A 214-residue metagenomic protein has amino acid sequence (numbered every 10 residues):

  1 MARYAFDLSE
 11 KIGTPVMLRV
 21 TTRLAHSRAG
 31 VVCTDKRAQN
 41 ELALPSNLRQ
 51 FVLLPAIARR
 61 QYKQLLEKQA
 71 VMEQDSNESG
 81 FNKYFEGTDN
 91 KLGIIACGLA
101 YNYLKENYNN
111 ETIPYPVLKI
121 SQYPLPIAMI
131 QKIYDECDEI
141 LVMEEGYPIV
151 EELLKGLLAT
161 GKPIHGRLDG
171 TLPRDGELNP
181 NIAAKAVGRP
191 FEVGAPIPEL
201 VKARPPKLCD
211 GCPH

Functional and structural regions predicted by a protein language model:
A2-P213: Flexible, low-complexity linker and terminal segments
